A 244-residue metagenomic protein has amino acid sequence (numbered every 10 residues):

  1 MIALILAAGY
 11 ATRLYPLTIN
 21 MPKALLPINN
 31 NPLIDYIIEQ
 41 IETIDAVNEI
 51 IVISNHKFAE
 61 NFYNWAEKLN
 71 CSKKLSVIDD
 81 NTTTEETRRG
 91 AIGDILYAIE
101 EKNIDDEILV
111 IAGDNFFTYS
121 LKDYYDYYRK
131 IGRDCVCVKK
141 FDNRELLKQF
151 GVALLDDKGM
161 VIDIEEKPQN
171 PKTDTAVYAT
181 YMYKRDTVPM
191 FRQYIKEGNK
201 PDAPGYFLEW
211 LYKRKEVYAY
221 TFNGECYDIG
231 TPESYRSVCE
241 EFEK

Functional and structural regions predicted by a protein language model:
I2-I5, R13, P27, N31-V110 (+1 more regions): Conserved N-terminal catalytic core of the sugar/cofactor nucleotidyltransferase
Y10, D114-N115: Active-site metal-binding loops of divalent metal-dependent hydrolases
I19-K23: Short alpha-helical oligomerization interface
I34, A98, D114, A153 (+1 more regions): Residue-level signal for inorganic ion chemistry
F116, Y125-R129, M160-D228, P232-K244: Catalytic-core segments of class I nucleotidyltransferases/pyrophosphorylases that form NMP-activated intermediates
Y119-L147: Conserved donor-nucleotide/metal-binding helix-loop-beta segment in metal-dependent transferases, i.e., the alpha-helix
L155-G159: Short acidic-glycine loop/turn motifs at beta-strand connectors
